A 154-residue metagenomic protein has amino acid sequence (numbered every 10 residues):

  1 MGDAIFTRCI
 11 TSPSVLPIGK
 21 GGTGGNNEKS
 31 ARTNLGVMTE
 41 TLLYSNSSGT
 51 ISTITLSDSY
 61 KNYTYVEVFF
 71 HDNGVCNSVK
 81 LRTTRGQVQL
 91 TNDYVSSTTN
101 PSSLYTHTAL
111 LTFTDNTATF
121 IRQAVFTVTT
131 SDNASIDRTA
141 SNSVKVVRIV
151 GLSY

Functional and structural regions predicted by a protein language model:
M1-I51, S143, L152-Y154: Glycine-rich, low-complexity segments
N26, R32-N34, V75-Q87: Short, surface-exposed terminal/edge motifs of secreted or surface/virion proteins that either
L42-Y63, D72-L81: Surface-exposed ligand/attachment interfaces on beta-rich extracellular proteins
I54-N62, L81-V88, F113, L152-Y154: Extracellular and analogous surface-interaction loops
R85-H107: Terminal beta-strand-rich extracellular "head" domains that mediate receptor/glycan or other ligand binding
S102-F126: Broad, structure-driven detector of short, well-ordered beta-strand segments within folded domains
A134-Y154: Short, structured beta-strand segments at or near domain termini in extracellular proteins/domains
